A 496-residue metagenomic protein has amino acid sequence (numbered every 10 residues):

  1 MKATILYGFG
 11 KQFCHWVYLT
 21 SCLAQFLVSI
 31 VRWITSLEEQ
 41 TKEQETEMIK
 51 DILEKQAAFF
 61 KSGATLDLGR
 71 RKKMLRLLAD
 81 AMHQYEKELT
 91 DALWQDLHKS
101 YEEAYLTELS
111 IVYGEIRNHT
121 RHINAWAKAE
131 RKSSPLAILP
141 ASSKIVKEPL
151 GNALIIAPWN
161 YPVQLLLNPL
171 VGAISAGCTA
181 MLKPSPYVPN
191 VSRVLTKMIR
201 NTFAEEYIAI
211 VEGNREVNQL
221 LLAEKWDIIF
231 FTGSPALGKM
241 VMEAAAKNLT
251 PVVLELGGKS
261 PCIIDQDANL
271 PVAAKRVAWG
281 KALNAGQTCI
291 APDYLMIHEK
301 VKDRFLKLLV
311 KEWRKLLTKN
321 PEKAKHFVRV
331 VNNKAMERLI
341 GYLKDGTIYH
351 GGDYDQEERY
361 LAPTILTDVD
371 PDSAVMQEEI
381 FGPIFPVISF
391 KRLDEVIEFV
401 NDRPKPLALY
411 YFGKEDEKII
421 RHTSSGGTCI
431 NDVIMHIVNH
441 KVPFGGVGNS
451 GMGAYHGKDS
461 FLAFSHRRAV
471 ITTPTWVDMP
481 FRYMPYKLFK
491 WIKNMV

Functional and structural regions predicted by a protein language model:
I30-K144: N-terminal Rossmann-like NAD(P)+-binding subdomain of aldehyde/semialdehyde dehydrogenases
I34, D67-R70, I263, R314 (+1 more regions): Conserved C-terminal structural/oligomerization subdomain of aldehyde/semialdehyde dehydrogenase
A64, A79-M82, E86, L97 (+13 more regions): Structural signal for hydrophobic packing residues in well-ordered secondary-structure cores of soluble enzyme domains
R71, I116, G177, I208 (+7 more regions): Residue-level signal for inorganic ion chemistry
L136-V272: Rossmann-like NAD(P) dinucleotide-binding subdomain of oxidoreductase/dehydrogenase enzymes
F203, A236-D370, I430, W491: ALDH superfamily catalytic-core signature
